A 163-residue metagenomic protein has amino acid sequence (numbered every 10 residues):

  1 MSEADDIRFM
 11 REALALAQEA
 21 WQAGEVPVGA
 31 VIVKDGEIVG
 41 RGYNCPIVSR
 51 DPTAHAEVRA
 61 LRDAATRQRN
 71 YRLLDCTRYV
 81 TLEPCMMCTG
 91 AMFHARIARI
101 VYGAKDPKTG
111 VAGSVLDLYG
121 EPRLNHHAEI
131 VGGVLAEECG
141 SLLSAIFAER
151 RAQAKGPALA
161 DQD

Functional and structural regions predicted by a protein language model:
M1-A20, M87, A91-D163: Zinc-dependent deaminase
G24-V28, L74: Short, basic and Ser/Thr-rich N-terminal targeting/leader segments
V28-G36: Short beta-strand scaffold segments in enzyme catalytic cores
K34-D35, R62, L74: A cytosolic small-molecule/anion-sensing beta-strand core signal
C45-V58: A short, polar/charged loop-to-alpha-helix boundary motif
N70-E83: Immediate flanking context of iron-sulfur cluster ligation sites
